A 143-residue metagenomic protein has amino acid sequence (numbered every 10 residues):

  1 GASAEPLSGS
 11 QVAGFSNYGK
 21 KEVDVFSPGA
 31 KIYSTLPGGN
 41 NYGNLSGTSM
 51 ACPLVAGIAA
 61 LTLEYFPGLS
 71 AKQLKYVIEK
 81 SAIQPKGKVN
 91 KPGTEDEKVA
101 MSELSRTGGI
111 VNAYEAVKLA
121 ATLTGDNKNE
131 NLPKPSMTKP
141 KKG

Functional and structural regions predicted by a protein language model:
G1-E64, G68, G109: Extracellular S/T/G-rich loop segment that most often corresponds to the catalytic His/Ser-adjacent loop
Q11, E64-G143: C-terminal subdomain of the subtilisin-like protease fold in secreted/lumenal serine endopeptidases
